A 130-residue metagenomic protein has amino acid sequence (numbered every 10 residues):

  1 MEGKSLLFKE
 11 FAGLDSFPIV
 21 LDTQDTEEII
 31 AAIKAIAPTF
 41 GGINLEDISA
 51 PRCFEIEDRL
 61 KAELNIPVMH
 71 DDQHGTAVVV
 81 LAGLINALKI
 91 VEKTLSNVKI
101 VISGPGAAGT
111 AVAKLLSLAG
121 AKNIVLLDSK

Functional and structural regions predicted by a protein language model:
M1-A12, V78-K130: Glycine-rich phosphate/diphosphate-binding loop of Rossmann-like nucleotide-binding domains
M1-I66: N-terminal ligand-binding/catalytic initiation module
I19, E46, H70, I102-S103 (+1 more regions): Active-site-adjacent beta-strand anchor residues
Q24-E27, H74-V78: A short acidic, often aromatic-flanked loop/helix-cap motif at beta-alpha or helix-coil junctions that lines enzyme
P38-T39, L45, V68-M69, L116 (+2 more regions): A glycine-rich helix N-cap at a beta->alpha junction
E46-C53, H74-G75, P105-T110: Gly/Ser/Thr-rich loops at beta-strand to alpha-helix junctions that form or flank small-molecule/cofactor-binding
E63-A77: Short, acidic/small-residue loops that bind anionic groups at enzyme active sites
